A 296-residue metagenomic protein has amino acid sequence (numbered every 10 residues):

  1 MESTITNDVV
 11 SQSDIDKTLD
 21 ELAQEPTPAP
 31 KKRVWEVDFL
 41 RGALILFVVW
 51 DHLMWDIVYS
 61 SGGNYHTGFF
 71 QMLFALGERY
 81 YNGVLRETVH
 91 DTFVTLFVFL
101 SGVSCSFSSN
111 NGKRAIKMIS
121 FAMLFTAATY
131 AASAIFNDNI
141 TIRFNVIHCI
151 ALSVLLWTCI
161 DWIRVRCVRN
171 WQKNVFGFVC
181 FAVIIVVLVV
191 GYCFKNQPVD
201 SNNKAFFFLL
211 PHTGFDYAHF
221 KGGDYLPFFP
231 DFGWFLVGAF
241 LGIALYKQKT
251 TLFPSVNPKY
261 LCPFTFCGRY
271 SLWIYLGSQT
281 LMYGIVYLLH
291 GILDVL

Functional and structural regions predicted by a protein language model:
E2-L296: Alpha-helical transmembrane segments and their immediate juxtamembrane cytosolic regions
